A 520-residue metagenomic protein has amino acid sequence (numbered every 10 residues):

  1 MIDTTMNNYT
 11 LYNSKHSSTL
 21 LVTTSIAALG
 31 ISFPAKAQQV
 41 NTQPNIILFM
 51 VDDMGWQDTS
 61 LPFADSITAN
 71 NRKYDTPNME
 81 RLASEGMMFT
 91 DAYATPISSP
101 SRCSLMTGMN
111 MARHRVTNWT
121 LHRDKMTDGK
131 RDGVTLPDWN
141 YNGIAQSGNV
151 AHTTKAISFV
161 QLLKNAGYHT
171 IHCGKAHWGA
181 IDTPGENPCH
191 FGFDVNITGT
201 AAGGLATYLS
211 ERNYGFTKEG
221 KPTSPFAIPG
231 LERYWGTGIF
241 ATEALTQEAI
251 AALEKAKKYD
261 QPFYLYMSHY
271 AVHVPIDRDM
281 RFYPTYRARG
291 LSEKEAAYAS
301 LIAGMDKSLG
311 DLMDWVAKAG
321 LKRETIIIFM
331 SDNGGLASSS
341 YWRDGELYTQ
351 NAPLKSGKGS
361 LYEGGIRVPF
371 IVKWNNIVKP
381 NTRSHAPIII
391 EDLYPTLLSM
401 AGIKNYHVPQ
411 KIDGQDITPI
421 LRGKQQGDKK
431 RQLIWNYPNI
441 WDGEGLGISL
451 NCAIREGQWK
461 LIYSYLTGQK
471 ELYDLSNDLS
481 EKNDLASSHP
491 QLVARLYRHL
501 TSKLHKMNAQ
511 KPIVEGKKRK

Functional and structural regions predicted by a protein language model:
D3-T4, Q39-P44, V51, W56 (+4 more regions): Long, internal low-complexity/basic segments
Q38-M87, A176, S340, N483-Q491: Active-site-proximal N-terminal segment of extracellular/periplasmic enzymes that hydrolyze or transfer
T42, N70-T76, Y93-I97, R123 (+10 more regions): A short beta-strand-to-alpha-helix junction
I46, D52, L163, K175 (+6 more regions): A short aromatic-rich beta-strand->coil structural motif
I67-R102, G108-R113, H169-I171, F191-T200 (+1 more regions): Short, structured active-site-proximal loop/turn typified by the sulfatase FGly-forming signature C/S-X-P-X-R
L121-H169, A176-Q261, H269-R278, A299: Formylglycine-dependent
P184-G192, V274-M280, D314-I377, I389: Histidine-centered active-site microenvironments of extracellular/periplasmic hydrolases and transferases
V195, T200-G203, G335-E363, V378-A386 (+1 more regions): C-terminal cap/loop subdomain of S1 sulfatases and analogous C-terminal strand-loop tails that border
